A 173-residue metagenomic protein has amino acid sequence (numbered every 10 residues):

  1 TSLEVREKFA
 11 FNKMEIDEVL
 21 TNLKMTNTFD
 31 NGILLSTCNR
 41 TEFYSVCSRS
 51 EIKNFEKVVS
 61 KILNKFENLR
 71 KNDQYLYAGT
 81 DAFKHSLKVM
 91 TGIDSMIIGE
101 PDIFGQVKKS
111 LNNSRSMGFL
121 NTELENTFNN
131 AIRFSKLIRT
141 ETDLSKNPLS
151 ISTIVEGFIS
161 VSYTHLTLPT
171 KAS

Functional and structural regions predicted by a protein language model:
T1-S95: A glycine-rich (often HGG/GG-containing) alpha/beta subdomain
I16-E18, I151, H165: Residue-level detector of solvent-exposed, low-hydrophobicity positions
R70-V161: Glycine/serine-rich phosphate-binding loop and adjoining beta1-alpha1 elements at the start of nucleotide-handling
H165-A172: Single conserved hydrophobic/aromatic residue that forms the stacking wall/gate of nucleotide- or nucleobase-binding
